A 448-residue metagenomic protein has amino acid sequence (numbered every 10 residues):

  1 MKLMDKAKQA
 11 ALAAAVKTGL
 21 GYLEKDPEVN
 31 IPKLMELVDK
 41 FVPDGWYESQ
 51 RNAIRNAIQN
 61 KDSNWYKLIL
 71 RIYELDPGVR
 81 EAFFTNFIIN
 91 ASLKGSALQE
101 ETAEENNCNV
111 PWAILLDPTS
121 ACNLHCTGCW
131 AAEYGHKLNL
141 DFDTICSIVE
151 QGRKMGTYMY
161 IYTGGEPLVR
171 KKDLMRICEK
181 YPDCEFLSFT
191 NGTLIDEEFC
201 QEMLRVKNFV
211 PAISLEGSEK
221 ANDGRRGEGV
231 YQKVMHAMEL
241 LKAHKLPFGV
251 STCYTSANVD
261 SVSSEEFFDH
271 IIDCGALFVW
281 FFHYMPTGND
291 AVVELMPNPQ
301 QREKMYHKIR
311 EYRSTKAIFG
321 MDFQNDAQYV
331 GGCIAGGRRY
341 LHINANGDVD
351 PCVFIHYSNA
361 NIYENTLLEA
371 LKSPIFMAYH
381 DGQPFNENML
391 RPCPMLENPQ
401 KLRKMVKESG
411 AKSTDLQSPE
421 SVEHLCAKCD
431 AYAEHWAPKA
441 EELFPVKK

Functional and structural regions predicted by a protein language model:
M1-A7, A11-A15, Y22, D26-V29 (+3 more regions): Flexible mid-to-C-terminal extensions adjoining Fe-S/redox cofactors in radical SAM and related proteins
M1-N52, N56, D223-G336, A345-N346 (+2 more regions): Radical SAM enzyme [4Fe-4S]-AdoMet core and its adjacent flexible, acidic and glycine-rich loops/tails across
P32-E198: Conserved alpha-helical substructure of the radical SAM core
N90-P111, M321, A327, N361-M377: Short, charged low-complexity linear segments at domain edges
C122, C126-C129, C333, G347 (+2 more regions): Short cysteine clusters
A132-H136, S218-A221, P286-N289: A short, flexible beta-alpha/helix-coil linker loop
F142-Y162, R170-F282: Radical SAM/AdoMet-radical enzyme domain recognition
